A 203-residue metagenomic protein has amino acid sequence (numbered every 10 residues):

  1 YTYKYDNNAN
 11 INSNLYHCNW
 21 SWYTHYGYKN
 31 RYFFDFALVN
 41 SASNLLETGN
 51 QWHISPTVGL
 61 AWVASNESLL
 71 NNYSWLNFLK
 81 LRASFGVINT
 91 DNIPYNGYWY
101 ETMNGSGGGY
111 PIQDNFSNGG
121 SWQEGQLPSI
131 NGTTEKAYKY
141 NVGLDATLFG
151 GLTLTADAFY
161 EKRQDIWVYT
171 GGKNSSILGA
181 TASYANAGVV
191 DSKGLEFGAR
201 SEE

Functional and structural regions predicted by a protein language model:
Y1-E202: Extracellular/periplasmic, surface-exposed regions of secreted and cell-surface proteins
